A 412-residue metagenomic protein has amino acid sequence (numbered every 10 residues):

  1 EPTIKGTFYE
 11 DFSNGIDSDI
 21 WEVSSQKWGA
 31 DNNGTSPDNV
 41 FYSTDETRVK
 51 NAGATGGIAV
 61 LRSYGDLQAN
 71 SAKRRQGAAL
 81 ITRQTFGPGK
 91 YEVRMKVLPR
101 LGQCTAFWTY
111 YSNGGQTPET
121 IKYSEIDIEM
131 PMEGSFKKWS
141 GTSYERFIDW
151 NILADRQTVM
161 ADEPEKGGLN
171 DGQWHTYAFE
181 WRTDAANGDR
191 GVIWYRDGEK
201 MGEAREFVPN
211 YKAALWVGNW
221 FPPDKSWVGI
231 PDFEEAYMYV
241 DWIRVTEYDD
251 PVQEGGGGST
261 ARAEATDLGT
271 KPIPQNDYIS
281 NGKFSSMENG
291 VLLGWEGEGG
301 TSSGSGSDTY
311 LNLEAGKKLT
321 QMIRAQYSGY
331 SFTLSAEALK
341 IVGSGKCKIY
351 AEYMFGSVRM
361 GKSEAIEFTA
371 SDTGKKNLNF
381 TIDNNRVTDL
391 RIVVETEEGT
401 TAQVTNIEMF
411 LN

Functional and structural regions predicted by a protein language model:
E1-L268: GH16 jelly-roll
F12, G89-V97, F284, A315-C347 (+2 more regions): Extra-cytoplasmic beta-strand recognition segments
G77-Q84, M160-G168, A204-R205, T309-L311 (+3 more regions): Beta-strand-rich interaction surfaces with strong enrichment in secreted/lumenal proteins
T105-Y110, S226, F284, N377-L411: Extracellular beta-strand ligand-recognition surfaces/modules
E133, V358-V387: Extracellular carbohydrate recognition and processing domains and analogous Trp-centered ligand-binding platforms
W194-R196, I349-F355, M409: Conserved aromatic beta-strand anchor motif in extracellular beta-sandwich/beta-rich domains
A263-K318, V404, E408: Aromatic (Trp/Tyr/Phe) and Gly/Pro-enriched flexible surface segments
E337-A370: Extracellular ligand-binding interfaces
